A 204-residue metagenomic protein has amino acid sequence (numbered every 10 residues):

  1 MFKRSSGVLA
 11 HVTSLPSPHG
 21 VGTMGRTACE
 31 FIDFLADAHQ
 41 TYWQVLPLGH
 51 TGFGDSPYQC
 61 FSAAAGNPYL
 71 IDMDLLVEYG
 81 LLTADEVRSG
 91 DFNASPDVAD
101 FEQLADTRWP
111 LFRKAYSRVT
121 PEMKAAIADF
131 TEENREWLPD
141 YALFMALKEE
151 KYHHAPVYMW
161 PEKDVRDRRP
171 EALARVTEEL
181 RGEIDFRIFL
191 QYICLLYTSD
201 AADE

Functional and structural regions predicted by a protein language model:
M1-H19, L173: N-terminal small/glycine-rich loop or linker at the start of catalytic domains across soluble metabolic enzymes
M24-I32: Short, acidic/polar
L35, V45, F144: Conserved, mostly hydrophobic/aromatic
T41: Short acidic/polar active-site loop segments enriched in Thr and Asp
Q44-G54: Short, solvent-exposed turn/loop segments enriched in Gly/Ser/Thr/Pro and often Arg
C60-L82: Acidic, His- and aromatic-enriched active-site or binding-groove loops in soluble protein domains that engage sugars
T83-L196: Active-site-proximal, well-structured secondary-structure segments within enzyme catalytic domains
Y197-A202: Conserved small/polar residues in nucleotide/adenosyl-binding loops
